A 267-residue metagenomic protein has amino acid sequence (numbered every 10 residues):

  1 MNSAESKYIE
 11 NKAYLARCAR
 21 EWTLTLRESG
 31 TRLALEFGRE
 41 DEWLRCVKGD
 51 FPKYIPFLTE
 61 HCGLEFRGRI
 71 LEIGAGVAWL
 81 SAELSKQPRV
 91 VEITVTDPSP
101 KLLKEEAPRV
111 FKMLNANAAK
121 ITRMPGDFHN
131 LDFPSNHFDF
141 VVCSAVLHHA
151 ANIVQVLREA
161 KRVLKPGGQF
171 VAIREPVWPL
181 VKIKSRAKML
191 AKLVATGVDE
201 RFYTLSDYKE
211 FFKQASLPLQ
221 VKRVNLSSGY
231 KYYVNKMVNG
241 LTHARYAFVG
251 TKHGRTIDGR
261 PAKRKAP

Functional and structural regions predicted by a protein language model:
M1-G38: N-terminal, positively charged/glycine-rich alpha-helical extensions of SAM-dependent methyltransferases
G30-P52: Class I SAM-dependent methyltransferase Rossmann-like catalytic core, especially the SAM/SAH-binding loop
V47-R67: Conserved alpha-helix/loop element of class I SAM-dependent methyltransferases that forms part of the SAM/SAH-binding
V77-N130: Class I SAM-dependent methyltransferase SAM/SAH-binding core
H129-F140: A short acidic, Gly/Pro-enriched loop at the edge of an enzyme's catalytic core that lines a small-molecule cofactor
V154-P166: A short glycine-rich, Lys/Arg-flanked "PGG" loop and its adjoining helix->strand segment in the class I
Q169-L193: Conserved class I S-adenosyl-L-methionine
A191-D207: Acceptor-substrate binding/catalytic loop of class I
